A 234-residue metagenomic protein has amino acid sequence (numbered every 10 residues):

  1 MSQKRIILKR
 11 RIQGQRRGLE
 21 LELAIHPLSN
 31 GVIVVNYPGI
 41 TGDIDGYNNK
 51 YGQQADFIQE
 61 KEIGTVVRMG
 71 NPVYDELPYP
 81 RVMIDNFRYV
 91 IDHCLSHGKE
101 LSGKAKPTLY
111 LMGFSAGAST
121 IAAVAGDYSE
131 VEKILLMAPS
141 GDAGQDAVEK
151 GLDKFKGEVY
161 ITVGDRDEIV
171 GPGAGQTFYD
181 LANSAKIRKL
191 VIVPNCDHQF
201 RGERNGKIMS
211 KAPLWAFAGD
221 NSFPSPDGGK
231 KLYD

Functional and structural regions predicted by a protein language model:
R16-G18, A24-G70: Short, surface-exposed "cap/lid" segments of acyl-processing enzymes
N36-Y37, M137, V193: Alpha/beta-hydrolase
N49, V148, G157, G171-L181 (+1 more regions): Short alpha-helix in the alpha/beta-hydrolase fold that links the catalytic acid
L77-R81, Q176-Y179, S184-D234: C-terminal catalytic histidine-bearing segment of alpha/beta-hydrolase fold enzymes
L77-S102: Alpha/beta-hydrolase active-site loop
H93-K154: Primarily recognizes the serine-hydrolase "nucleophile elbow" in alpha/beta-hydrolase and SGNH/GDSL folds
D142-A143, R166-V170, H198-Q199: Acidic catalytic loop of the alpha/beta-hydrolase fold
F155-K156, I161-V163, D167: Short beta-strand/loop motif that positions the catalytic acidic residue of the alpha/beta-hydrolase fold
